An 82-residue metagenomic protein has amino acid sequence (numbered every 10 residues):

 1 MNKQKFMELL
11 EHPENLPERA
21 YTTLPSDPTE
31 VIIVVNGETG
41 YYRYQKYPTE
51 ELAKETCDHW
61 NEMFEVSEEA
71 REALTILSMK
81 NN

Functional and structural regions predicted by a protein language model:
M1-Q4, L10, K46, E50-E51 (+1 more regions): Glycine-centered signal
M1-V34, R71-L74, S78: Short N-terminal "domain-start" leader segments that mark the transition from disordered tails or signal peptides into
N15, T39-Y42, S67, I76: General helical secondary-structure elements
E38-E55, H59-F64: A short, exposed loop/beta-hairpin motif centered on an aromatic-Gly-Thr core
E55-N82: Terminal low-complexity interaction tails
